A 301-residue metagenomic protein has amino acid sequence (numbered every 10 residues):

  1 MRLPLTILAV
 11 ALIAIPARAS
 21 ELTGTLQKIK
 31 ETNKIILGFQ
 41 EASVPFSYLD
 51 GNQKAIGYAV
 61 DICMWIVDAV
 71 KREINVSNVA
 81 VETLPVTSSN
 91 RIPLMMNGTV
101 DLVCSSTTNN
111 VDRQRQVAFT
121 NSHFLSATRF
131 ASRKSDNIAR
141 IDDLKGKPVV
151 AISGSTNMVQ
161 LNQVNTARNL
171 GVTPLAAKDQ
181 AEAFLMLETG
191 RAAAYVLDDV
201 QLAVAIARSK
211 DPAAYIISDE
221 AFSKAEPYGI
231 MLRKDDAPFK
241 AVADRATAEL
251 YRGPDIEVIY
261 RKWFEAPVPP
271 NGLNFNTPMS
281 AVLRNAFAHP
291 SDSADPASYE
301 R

Functional and structural regions predicted by a protein language model:
A19-N52, N137-K147, V282-R301: Immediate post-signal peptide segment of exported/extracytoplasmic ligand-binding proteins
S20, L26, M64-A69, S135 (+6 more regions): Extended ligand-binding regions for polar small-molecule ligands
S20-L102: Extracytoplasmic small-molecule ligand-binding "clamshell" domains of the periplasmic binding protein/Venus flytrap
I36-P45, A55-R72, N97, T108 (+3 more regions): Bilobed "Venus flytrap"/periplasmic-binding protein-like clamshell domains and structurally analogous long
E41, F124-S135, A207-T247, A266-S291 (+1 more regions): Periplasmic-binding protein-like
M64, N75-D143, L283-S298: Acidic, polar ligand-binding/catalytic clefts
I74-T87, L170-D179, E220: Short beta-strand-to-loop elements that line the ligand-binding cleft of bilobed periplasmic-binding protein-like
N90, C104-R115, V159-N165, M186-T189 (+2 more regions): A ligand-binding cleft/hinge motif common to bilobed small-molecule-binding domains
